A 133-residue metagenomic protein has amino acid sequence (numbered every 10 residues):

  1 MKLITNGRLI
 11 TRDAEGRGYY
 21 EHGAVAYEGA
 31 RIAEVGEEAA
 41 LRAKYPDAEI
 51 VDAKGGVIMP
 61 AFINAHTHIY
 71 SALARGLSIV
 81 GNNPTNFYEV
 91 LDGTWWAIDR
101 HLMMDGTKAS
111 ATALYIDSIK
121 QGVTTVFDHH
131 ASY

Functional and structural regions predicted by a protein language model:
M1-K44, V57-I58: N-terminal metal-binding scaffold of metallo-dependent hydrolase/deaminase domains
L3, I50-D52: Conserved beta-strand scaffold positions in the cores of enzyme catalytic domains, especially in NTP/NDP-utilizing
R12, H68, A131: Flexible loop residues that form catalytic and substrate-binding hotspots at small-molecule/glycan-binding clefts
A43-A48, S71: A short, polar/proline- and glycine-enriched secondary-structure boundary/capping micro-motif
G55, H66, G122: Conserved, mostly hydrophobic/aromatic
P60-A72: Histidine-centered catalytic micro-motifs
L73-T107: Active-site gating loops and adjacent loop-to-helix segments of metal-dependent hydrolytic enzymes
D99-Y133: Active-site loop-helix segments enriched in His/Asp/Glu that coordinate and activate a nucleophilic water at divalent
